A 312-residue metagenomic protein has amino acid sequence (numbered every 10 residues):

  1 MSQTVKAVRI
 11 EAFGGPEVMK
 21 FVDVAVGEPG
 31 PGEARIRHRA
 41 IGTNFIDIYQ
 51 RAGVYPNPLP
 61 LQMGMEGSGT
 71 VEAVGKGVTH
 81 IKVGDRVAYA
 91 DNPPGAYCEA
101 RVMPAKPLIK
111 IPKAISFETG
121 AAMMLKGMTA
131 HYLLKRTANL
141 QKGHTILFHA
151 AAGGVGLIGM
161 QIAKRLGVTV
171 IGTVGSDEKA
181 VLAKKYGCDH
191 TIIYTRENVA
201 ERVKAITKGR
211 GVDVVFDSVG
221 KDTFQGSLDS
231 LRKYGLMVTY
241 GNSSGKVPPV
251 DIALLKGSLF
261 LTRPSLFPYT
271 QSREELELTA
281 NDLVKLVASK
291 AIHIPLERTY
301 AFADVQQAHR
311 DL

Functional and structural regions predicted by a protein language model:
S2-Q3, R273-L312: C-terminal hydrophobic helical "lid"/dimerization subdomain of Rossmann-like NAD(P)H-dependent oxidoreductases
A25-G42, A52-G95: Glycine-rich beta-strand-centered segment in the early N-terminal region that forms part of a ligand/cofactor-binding
Y49, H80, Y89-A152: NAD(P)H dinucleotide-binding glycine-rich loop of Rossmann-like/cofactor-binding domains, especially the beta1-alpha1
R86, T145, T169, G235-L236 (+1 more regions): Short glycine-centered segments of the SAM/dcSAM-binding site in methyltransferase folds
A88, L147, V215-F216, V238: N-terminal Rossmann-like NAD(P) cofactor-binding module of classical short-chain dehydrogenase/reductase
A121-E197: Mid-domain Rossmann-like dinucleotide-binding core that forms the NAD(H)/NADP(H) cofactor-binding site
V174-D177, D222-I292: Glycine-rich phosphate-binding loop and adjacent beta-alpha segment of Rossmann(oid) nucleotide-cofactor-binding
N198-G209: Short amphipathic alpha-helix with an adjacent loop that forms part of the alpha/beta core around
